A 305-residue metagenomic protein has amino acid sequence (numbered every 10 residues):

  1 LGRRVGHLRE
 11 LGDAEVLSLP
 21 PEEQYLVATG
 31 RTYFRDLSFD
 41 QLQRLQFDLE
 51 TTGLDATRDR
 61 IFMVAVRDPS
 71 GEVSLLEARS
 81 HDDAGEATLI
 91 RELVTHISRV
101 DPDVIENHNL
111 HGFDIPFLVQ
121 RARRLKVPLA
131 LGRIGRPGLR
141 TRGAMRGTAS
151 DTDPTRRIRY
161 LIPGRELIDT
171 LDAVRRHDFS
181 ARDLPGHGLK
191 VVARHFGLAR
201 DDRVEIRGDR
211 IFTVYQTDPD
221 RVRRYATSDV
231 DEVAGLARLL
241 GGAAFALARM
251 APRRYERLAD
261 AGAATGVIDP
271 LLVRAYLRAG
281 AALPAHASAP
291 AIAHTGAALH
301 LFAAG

Functional and structural regions predicted by a protein language model:
R3-L37, P270-A303: Charged, flexible boundary elements
D13, D101, I105, A130 (+6 more regions): Residue-level signal for secondary-structure boundary elements
S18, Y25-E106, Q120, A293-G305: Conserved RNase H-like, two-metal-ion catalytic cores of nucleic-acid enzymes
R35-S38, D55-A56, H96-S98, R156-R165 (+5 more regions): A general structural signal for short secondary-structure junctions and capping/turn motifs
T51, G112, D172: Short, glycine/acidic-enriched loop or turn micro-motifs at the edges of active sites
S74-A84, D101, I105, I115 (+1 more regions): Active-site-proximal helix-loop-helix substrate-binding element of RNase H-like nuclease domains
H96, V100, N109, F117 (+6 more regions): Generic, well-ordered alpha-helical scaffold segments in large soluble proteins
R210-G305: Common nucleic-acid-contacting/processivity interface regions adjacent to the catalytic cores of nucleic-acid enzymes
